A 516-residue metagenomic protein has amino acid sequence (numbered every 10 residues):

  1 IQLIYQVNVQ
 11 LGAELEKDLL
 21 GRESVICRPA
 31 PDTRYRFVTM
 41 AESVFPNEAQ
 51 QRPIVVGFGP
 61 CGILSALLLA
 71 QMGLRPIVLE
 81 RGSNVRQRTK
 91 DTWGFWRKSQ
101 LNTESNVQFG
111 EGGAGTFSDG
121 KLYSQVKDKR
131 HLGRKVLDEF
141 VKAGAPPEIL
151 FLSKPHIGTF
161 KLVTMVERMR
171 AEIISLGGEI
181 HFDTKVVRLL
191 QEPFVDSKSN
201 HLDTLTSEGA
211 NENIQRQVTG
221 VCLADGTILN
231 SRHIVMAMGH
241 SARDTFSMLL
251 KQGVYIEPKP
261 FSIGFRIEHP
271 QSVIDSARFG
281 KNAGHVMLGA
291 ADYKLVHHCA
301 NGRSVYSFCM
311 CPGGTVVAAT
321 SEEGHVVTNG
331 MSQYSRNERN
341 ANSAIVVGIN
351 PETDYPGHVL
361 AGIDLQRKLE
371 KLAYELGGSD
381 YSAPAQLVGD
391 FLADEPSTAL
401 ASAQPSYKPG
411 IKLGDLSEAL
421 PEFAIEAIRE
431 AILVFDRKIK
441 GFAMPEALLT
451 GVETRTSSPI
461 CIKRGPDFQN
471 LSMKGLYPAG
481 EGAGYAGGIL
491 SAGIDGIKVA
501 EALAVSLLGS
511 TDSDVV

Functional and structural regions predicted by a protein language model:
I1-F117, K121-D196, N200-V516: Residues forming the flavin
